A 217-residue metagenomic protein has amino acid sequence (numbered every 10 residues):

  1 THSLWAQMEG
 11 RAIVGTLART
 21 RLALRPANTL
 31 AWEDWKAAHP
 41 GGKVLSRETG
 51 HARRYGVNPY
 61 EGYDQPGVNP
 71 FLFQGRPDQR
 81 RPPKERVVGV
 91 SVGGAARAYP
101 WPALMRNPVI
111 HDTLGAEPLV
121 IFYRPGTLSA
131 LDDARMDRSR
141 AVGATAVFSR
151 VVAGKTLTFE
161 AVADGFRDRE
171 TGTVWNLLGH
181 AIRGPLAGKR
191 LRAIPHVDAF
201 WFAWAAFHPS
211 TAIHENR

Functional and structural regions predicted by a protein language model:
T1-R217: Mid-to-C-terminal functional-domain signal that highlights helix-capping/loop sites within ligand-binding modules
